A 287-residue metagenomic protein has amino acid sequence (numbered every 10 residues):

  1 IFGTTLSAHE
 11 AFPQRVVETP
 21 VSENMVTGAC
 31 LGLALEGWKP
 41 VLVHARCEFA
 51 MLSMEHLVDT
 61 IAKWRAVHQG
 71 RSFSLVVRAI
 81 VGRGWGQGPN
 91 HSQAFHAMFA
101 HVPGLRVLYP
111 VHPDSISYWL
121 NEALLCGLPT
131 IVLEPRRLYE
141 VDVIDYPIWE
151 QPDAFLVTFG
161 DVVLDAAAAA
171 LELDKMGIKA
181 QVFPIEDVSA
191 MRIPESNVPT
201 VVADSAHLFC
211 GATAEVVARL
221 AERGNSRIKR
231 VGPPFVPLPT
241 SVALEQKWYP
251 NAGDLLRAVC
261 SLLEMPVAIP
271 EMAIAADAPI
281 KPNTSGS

Functional and structural regions predicted by a protein language model:
I1-E10, V26, R71-F73, R136-S287: Thiamine diphosphate
I1-P129, L138, Q246, V267 (+1 more regions): Thiamine diphosphate
P129-I131, I178: Short, structured loop/turn "capping" segments at alpha-beta junctions
